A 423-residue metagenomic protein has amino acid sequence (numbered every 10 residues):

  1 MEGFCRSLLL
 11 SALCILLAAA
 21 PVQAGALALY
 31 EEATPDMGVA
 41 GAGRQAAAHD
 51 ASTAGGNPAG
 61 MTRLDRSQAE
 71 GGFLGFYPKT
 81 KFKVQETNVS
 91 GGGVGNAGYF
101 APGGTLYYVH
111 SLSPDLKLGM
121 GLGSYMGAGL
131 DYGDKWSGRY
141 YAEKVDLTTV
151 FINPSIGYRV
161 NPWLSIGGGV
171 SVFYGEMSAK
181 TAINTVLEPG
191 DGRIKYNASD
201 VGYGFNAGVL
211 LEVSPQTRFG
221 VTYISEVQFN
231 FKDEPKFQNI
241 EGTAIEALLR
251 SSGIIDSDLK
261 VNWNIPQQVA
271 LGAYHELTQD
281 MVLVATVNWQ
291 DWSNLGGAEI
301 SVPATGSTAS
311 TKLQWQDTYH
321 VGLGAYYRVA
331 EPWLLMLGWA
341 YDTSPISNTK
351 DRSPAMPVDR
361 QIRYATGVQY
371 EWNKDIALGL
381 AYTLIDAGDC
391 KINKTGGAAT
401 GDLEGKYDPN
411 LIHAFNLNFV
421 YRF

Functional and structural regions predicted by a protein language model:
M1-L9: Bacterial N-terminal signal peptides that target proteins for export
L10-A19: Bacterial N-terminal signal peptides
S11, A46-A48, I152, Y364: Short hydrophobic "helix-edge" motifs at membrane interfaces and signal-peptide entry regions
Q23-A40, T87-V89, G93, F100-F423: Outer-membrane beta-barrel porins/channels
L27-G43, T62-T80: Transmembrane beta-strand segments of Gram-negative outer membrane beta-barrel proteins
G41-H49, P78-Y99: Surface-exposed strand-loop-strand hairpins of Gram-negative outer-membrane beta-barrel proteins
R44-S67, Y108-P114, V160: Outer-membrane beta-barrel pore proteins
